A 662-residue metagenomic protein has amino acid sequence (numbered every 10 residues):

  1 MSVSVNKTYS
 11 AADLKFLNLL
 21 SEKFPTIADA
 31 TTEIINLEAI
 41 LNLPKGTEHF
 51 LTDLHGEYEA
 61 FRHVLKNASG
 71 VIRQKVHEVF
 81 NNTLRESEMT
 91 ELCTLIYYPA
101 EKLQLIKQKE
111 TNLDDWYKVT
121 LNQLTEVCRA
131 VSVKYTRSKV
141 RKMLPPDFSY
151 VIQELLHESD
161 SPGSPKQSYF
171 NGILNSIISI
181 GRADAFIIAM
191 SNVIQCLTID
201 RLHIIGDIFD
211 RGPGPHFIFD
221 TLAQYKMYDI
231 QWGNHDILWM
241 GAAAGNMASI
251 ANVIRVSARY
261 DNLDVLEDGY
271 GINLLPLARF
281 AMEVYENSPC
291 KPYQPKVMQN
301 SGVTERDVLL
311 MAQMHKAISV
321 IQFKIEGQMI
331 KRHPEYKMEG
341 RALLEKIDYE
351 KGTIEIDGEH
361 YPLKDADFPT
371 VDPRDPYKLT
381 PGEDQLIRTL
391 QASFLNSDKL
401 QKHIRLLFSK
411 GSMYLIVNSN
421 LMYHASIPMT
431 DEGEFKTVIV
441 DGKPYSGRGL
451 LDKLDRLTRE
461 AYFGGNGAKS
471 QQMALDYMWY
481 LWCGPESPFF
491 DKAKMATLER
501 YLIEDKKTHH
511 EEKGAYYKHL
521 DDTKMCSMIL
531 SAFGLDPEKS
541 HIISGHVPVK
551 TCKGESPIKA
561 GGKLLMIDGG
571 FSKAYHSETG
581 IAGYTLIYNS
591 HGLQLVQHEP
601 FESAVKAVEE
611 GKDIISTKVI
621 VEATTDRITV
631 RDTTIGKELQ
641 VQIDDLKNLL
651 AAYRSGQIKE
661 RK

Functional and structural regions predicted by a protein language model:
M1-K662: Feature recognizes metal-dependent phosphohydrolase scaffolds
